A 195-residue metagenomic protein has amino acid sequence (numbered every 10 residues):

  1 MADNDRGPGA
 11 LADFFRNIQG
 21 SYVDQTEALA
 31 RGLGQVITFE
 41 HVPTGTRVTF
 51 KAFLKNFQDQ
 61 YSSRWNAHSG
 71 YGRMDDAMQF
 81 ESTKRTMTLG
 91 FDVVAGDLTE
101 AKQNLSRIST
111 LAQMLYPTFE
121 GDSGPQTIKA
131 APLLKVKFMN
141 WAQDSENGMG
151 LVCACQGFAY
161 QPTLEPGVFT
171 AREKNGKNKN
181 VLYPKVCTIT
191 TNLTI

Functional and structural regions predicted by a protein language model:
M1-I195: Compositionally biased, intrinsically disordered low-complexity segments enriched in polar/Pro/Gly and often Gln
